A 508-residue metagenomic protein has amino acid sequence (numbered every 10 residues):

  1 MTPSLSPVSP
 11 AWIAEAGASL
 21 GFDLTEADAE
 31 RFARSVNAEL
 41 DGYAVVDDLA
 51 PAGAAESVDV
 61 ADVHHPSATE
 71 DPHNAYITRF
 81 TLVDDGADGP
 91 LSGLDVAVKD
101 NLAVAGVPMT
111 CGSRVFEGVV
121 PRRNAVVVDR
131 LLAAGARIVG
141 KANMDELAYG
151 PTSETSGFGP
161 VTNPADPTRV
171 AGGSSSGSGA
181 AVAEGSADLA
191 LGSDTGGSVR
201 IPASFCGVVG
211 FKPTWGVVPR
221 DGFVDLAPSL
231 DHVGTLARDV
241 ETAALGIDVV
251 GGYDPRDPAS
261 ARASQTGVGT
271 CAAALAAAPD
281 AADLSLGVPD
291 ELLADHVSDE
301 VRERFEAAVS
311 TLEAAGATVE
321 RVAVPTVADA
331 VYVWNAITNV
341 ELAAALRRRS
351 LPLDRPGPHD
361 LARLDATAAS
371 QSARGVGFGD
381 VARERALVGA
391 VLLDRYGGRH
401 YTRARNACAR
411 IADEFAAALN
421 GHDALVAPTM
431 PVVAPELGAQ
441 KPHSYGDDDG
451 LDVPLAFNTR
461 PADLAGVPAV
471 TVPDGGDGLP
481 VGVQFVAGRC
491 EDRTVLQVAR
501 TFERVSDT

Functional and structural regions predicted by a protein language model:
M1-L91, V249-F457, L464, C490 (+1 more regions): Amidase signature
V8, G17, D23-T195, S310 (+1 more regions): Gly/Ser-rich catalytic/binding loops embedded in alpha/beta enzyme cores
V96, V483-R489: A short, well-structured catalytic beta-strand-centered motif of the EAL phosphodiesterase domain for c-di-GMP
A105-V107, I201, P219-D221, V297 (+2 more regions): Short helix/loop capping segments that flank catalytic or ligand/cofactor-binding pockets
T110-S113, T152-T155, S204-G207, V301-E303 (+1 more regions): Short, glycine/charged-enriched secondary-structure capping and boundary segments
C111-E117, K441-D447, F485: Short glycine-enriched, charge-decorated loop/helix-capping segments at active-site entrances that position
N124-P255, L464, P468-G475, L479-G482: Short glycine/serine-rich loop segments
E241-A244, T402, R493-L496: Residues in well-ordered alpha-helical elements
